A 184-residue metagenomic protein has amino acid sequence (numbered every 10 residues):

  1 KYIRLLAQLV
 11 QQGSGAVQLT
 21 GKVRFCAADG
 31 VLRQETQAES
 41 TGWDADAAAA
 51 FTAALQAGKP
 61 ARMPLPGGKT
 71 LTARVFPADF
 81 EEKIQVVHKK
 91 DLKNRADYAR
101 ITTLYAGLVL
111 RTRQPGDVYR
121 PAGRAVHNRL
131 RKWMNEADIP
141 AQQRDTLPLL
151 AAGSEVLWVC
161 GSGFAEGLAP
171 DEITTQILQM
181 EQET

Functional and structural regions predicted by a protein language model:
K1-T184: AMP-forming adenylation/ATP pyrophosphatase catalytic core
